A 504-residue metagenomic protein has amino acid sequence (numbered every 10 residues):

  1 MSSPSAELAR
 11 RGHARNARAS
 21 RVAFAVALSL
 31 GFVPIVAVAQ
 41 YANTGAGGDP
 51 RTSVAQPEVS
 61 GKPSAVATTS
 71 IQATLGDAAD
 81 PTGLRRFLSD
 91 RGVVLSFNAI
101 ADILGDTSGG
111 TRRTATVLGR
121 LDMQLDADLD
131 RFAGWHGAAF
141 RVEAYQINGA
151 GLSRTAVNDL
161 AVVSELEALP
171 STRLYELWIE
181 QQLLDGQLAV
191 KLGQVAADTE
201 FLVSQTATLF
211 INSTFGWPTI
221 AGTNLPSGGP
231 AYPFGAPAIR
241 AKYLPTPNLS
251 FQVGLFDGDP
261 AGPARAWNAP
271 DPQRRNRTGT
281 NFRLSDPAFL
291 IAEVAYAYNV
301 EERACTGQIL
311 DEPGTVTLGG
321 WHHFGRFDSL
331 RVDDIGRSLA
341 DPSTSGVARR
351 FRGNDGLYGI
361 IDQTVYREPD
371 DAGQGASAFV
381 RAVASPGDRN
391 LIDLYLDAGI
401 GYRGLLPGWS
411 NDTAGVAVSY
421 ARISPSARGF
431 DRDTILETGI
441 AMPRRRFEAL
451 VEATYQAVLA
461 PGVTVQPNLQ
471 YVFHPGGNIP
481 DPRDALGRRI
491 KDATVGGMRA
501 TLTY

Functional and structural regions predicted by a protein language model:
S2-S3, A37-D102, D106, R112 (+1 more regions): N-terminal periplasmic/intermembrane-space "pro-region" immediately following the signal or transit peptide
A79-L95, D128-F140, L184-Q187, N248 (+4 more regions): Short loop/turn motifs that connect adjacent beta-strands in outer-membrane beta-barrel proteins
L95-I103, F140-Q146, V190-A196, F251-D257 (+7 more regions): Transmembrane beta-barrel strands of outer-membrane/channel proteins
F97, M123-A127, L177-Q181, L192 (+7 more regions): Residues on the lipid-exposed face of transmembrane beta-strands in outer-membrane beta-barrel proteins
T114-A261, N390-L394, L405-F430: Outer membrane beta-barrel
G222-E368, G373-A378, A382-S385, Y402: Signature for the C-terminal beta-barrel architecture of outer-membrane proteins
R277-R283, E293-Y296, G319-F351, D355 (+5 more regions): Outer membrane beta-barrel transmembrane domains
I490-Y504: Outer-membrane beta-barrel "beta-signal"
